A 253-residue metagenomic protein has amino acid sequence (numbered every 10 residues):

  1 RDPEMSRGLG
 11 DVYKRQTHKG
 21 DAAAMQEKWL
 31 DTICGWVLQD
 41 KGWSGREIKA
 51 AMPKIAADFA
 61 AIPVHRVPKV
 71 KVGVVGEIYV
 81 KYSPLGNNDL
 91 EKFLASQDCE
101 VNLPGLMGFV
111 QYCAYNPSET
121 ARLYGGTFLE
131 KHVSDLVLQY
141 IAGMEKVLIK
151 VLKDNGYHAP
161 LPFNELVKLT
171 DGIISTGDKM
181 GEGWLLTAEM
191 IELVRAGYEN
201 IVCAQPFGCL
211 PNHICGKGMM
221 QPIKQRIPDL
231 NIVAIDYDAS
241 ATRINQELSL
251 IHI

Functional and structural regions predicted by a protein language model:
D2-Y13, H252: Single conserved hydrophobic/aromatic residue that forms the stacking wall/gate of nucleotide- or nucleobase-binding
K14-A50: Helix-enriched interaction subdomains in cytosolic or periplasmic regions, typified by TIR/SEFIR signaling/NADase cores
M52, A56-A95: Loop-centered beta-sheet repeat module
K54-A61, P68, V80, M107 (+3 more regions): Metallocofactor- and cofactor-centric catalytic cores in central/energy metabolism, strongly enriched
A57, D178-A196, C215-M219: A short, acidic, amphipathic alpha-helical segment used as a generic capping/interface helix at domain edges
Y79-Y82, F109-A114, G177, G208-H213 (+1 more regions): Flexible loop/turn segments at secondary-structure boundaries
L85-E189: Redox- and metal-dependent alpha/beta enzyme cores, enriched for Fe-S-associated oxidoreductases and cofactor-handling
P206-L210, G216-I251: TerminUS-proximal long segments
